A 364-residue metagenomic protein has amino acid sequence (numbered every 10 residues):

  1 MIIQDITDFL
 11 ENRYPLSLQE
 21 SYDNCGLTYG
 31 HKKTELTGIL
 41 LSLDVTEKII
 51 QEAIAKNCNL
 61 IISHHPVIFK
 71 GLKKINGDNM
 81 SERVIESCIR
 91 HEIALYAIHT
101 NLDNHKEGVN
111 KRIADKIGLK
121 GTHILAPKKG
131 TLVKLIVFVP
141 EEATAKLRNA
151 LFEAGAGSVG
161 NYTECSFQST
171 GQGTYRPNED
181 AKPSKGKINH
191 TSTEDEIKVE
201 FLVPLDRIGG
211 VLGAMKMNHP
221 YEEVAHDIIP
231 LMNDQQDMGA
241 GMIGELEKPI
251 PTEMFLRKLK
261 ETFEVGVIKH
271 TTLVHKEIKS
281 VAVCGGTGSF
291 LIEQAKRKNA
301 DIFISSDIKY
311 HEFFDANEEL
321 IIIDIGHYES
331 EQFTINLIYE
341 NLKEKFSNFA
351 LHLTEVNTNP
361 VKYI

Functional and structural regions predicted by a protein language model:
M1-I364: Hydrophobic structural segments
